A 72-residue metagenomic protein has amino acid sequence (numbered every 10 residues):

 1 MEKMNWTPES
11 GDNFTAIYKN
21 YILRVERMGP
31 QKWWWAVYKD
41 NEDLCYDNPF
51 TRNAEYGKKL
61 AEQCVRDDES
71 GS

Functional and structural regions predicted by a protein language model:
M1-E9, W34, Y38-S72: Mixed-charge, Lys/Arg-enriched low-complexity segments
M1-W34: Short N-terminal "domain-start" leader segments that mark the transition from disordered tails or signal peptides into
